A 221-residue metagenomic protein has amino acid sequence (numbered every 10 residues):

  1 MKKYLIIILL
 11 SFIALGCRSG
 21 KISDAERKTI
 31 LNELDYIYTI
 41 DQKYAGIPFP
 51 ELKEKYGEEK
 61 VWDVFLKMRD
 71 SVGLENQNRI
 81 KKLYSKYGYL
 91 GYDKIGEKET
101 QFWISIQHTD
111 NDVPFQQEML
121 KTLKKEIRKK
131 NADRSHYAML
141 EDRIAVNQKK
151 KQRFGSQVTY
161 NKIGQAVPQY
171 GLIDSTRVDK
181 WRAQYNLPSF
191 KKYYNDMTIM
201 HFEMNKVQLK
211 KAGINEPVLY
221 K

Functional and structural regions predicted by a protein language model:
M1, P48-K53, Q148-R153: Short hydrophobic/aromatic-rich motifs at helix boundaries and adjacent loops
M1-E26: Bacterial Sec-dependent N-terminal signal peptides
K3-L5, I30, S175: Hydrophobic alpha-helical segments and their boundary regions
I8, F12-L15, I37, F190 (+1 more regions): Low-complexity, intrinsically disordered/propeptide-like segments
R18-L90: Start-of-domain marker
G57-L66, S71-K221: Short beta-strand and adjacent turn/loop elements
